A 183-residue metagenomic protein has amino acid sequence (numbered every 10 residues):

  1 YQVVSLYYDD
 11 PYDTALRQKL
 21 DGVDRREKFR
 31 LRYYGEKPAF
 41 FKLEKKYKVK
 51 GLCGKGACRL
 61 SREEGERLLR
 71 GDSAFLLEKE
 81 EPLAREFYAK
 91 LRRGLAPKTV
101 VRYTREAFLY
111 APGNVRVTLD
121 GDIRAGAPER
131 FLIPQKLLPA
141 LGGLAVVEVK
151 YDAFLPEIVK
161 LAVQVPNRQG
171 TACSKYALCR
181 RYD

Functional and structural regions predicted by a protein language model:
Y1-D183: Phosphate-end processing signature that detects enzymes handling 5′-triphosphorylated RNA and polyphosphate
